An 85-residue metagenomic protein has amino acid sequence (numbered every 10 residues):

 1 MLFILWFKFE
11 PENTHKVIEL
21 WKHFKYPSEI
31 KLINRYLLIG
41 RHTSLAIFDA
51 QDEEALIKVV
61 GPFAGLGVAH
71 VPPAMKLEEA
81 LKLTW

Functional and structural regions predicted by a protein language model:
M1-W85: Conserved, structured core segments of small domains
